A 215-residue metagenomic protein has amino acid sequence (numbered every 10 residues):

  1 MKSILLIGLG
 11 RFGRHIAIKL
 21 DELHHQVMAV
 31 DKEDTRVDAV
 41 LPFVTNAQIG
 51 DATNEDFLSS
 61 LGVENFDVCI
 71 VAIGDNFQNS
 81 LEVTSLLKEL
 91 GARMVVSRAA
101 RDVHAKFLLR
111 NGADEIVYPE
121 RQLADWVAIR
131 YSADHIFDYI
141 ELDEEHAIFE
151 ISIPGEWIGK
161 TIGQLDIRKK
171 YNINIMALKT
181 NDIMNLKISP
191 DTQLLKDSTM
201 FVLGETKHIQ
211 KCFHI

Functional and structural regions predicted by a protein language model:
M1-I215: Cytosolic regulatory regions of ion transport systems
